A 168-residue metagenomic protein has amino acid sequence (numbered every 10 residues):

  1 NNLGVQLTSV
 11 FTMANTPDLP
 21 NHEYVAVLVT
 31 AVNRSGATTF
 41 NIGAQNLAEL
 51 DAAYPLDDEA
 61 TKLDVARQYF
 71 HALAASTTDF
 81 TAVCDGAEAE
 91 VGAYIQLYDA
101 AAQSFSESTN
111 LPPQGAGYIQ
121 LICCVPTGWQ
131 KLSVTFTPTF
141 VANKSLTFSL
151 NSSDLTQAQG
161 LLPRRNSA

Functional and structural regions predicted by a protein language model:
N1-A168: Conserved functional micro-motifs across diverse proteins
